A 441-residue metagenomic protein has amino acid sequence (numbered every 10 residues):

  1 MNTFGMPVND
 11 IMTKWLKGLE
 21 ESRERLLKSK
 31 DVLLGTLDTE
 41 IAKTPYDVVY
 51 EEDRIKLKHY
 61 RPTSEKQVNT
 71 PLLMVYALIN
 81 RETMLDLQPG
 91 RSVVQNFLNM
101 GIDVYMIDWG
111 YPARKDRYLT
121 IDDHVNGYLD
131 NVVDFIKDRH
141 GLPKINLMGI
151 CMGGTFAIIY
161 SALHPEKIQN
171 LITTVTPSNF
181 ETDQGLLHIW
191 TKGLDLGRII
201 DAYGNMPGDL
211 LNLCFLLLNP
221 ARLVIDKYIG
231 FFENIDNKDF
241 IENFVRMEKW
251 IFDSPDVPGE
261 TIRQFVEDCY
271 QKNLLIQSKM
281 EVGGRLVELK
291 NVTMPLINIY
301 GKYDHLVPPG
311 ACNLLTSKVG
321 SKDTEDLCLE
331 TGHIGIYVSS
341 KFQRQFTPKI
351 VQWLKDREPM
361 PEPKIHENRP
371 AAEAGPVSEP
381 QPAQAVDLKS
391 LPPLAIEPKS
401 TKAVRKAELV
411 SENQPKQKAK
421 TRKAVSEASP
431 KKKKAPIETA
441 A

Functional and structural regions predicted by a protein language model:
M1-G18, D138, L142, A157-E260: Alpha/beta-hydrolase-fold enzymes
A42-A113: Short, surface-exposed "cap/lid" segments of acyl-processing enzymes
L119-R139: Alpha/beta-hydrolase active-site loop
N273, Y303-V307: Acidic catalytic loop of the alpha/beta-hydrolase fold
V292, N298-Y300, D304: Short beta-strand/loop motif that positions the catalytic acidic residue of the alpha/beta-hydrolase fold
M294, P308-S317: Short alpha-helix in the alpha/beta-hydrolase fold that links the catalytic acid
S317-I334: Catalytic histidine neighborhood in serine/cysteine hydrolases with alpha/beta-hydrolase-type architecture
E330-Q345: Catalytic histidine-centered segment of alpha/beta-hydrolase-like enzymes
